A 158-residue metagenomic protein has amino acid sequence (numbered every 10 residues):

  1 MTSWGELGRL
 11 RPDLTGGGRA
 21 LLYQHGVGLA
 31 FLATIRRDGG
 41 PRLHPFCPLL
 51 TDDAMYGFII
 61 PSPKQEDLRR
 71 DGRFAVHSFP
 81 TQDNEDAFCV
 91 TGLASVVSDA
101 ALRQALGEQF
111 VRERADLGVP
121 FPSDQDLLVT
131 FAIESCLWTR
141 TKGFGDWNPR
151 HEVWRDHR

Functional and structural regions predicted by a protein language model:
M1-D13, E85-R158: Charged, gly/pro-rich active-site loop segments
T2-A30: Short, basic/aromatic recognition patches
L22-R36, F74-H77: A short, Trp-centered hydrophobic/proline-enriched beta-strand micro-motif
P45, D52-D53, I133-S135: Residue-level signal for tight coil/turn positions that link beta-strands
P48-D83: A short mixed-secondary-structure module that forms the rim of ligand-binding clefts
